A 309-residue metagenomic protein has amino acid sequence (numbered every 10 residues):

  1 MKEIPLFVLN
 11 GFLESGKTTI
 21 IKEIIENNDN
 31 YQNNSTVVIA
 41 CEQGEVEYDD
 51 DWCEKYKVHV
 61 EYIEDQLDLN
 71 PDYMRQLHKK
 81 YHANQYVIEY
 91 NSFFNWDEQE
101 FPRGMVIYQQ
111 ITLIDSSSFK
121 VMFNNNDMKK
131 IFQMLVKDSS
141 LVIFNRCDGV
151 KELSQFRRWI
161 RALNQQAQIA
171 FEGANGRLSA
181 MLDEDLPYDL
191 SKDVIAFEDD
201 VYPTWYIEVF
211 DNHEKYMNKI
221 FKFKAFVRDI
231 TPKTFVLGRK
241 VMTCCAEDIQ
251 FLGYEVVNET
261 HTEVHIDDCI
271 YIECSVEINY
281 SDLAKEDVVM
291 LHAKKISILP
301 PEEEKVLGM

Functional and structural regions predicted by a protein language model:
E3-Q109, D115-F119: Nucleotide-state-sensitive switch-loop elements of NTP-binding domains
F12, T18-T19, N34, Y108-V121 (+2 more regions): OB-fold and OB-like single-stranded nucleic-acid-recognition modules and their adjacent interaction interfaces
N126-K130: Charged helix-capping and loop-helix junction motifs
